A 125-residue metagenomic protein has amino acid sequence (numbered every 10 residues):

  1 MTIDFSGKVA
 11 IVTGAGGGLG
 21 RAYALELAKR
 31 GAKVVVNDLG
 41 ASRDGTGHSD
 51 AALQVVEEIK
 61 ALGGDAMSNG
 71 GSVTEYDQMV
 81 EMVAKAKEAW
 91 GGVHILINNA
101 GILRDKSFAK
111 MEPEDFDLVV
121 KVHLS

Functional and structural regions predicted by a protein language model:
I3-V35: Canonical Rossmann dinucleotide-binding motif of NAD(H)/NADP(H)-dependent dehydrogenases/reductases, specifically
V9, H94-I95, D117: Conserved catalytic-site loops of classical short-chain dehydrogenases/reductases
R30-Q54: Conserved glycine-rich Rossmann-like NAD(P)H-binding loop of the short-chain dehydrogenase/reductase
V36, N69-G70, K121: Conserved residues in the N-terminal Rossmann fold of short-chain dehydrogenase/reductase
L53, G70-V83, P113: The beta1-alpha1 cofactor-binding region of Rossmann-like NAD(H)/NADP(H)-dependent oxidoreductases
I59, S107-F108, E112-D117: Substrate-binding pocket helix/loop in short-chain dehydrogenase/reductase
L62-D65, K85-N98, R104: A glycine-rich helix->loop->beta "capping" turn within Rossmann-like NAD(P)(H)-dependent oxidoreductase domains
